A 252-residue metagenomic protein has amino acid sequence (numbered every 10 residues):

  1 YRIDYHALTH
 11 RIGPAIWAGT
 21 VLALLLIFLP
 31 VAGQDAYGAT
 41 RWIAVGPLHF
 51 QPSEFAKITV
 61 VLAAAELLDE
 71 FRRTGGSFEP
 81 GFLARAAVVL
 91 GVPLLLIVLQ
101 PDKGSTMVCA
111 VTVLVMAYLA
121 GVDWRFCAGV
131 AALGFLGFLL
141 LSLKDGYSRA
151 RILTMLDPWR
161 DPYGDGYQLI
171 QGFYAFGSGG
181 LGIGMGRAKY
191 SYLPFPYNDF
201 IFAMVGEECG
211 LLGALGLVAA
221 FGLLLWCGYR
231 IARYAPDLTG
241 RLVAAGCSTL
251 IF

Functional and structural regions predicted by a protein language model:
Y1-Q168, A203-F252: Hydrophobic alpha-helical transmembrane segments of multi-pass inner membrane proteins, especially in bacterial systems
G172-F173: Alpha-helical transmembrane segments of integral membrane proteins, especially multi-pass inner/plasma-membrane
F176-L212, A232-A235, T239: Long extracytoplasmic/lumenal interhelical loops at the membrane interface of multi-pass membrane proteins
